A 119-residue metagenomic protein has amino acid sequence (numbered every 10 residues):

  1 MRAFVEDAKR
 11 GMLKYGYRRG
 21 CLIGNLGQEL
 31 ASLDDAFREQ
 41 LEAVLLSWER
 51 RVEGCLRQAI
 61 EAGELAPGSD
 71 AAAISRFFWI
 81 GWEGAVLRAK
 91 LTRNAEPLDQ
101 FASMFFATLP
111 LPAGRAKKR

Functional and structural regions predicted by a protein language model:
M1, Y15-A36: Amphipathic alpha-helical segments used for helix-helix packing
M1-R19, A71-F78, R119: Hydrophobic alpha-helical connector segments
R2, D35-E61, A73: Amphipathic alpha-helical packing segments from all-alpha helical-bundle domains
R2-V5, K9, E49-E53, D99-F106: Hydrophobic core segments within long, regular secondary-structure runs in both alpha- and beta-rich folds
G11-Y15, E29, L33, V44 (+2 more regions): Histidine kinase transmitter module recognition
G11-Y15, Q58, F78-A95, T108-K117: Amphipathic C-terminal alpha-helical segment
R19, G24, S69-R88, M104-A107: Hydrophobic alpha-helical segments that form the core of small-molecule binding pockets and/or dimer interfaces
